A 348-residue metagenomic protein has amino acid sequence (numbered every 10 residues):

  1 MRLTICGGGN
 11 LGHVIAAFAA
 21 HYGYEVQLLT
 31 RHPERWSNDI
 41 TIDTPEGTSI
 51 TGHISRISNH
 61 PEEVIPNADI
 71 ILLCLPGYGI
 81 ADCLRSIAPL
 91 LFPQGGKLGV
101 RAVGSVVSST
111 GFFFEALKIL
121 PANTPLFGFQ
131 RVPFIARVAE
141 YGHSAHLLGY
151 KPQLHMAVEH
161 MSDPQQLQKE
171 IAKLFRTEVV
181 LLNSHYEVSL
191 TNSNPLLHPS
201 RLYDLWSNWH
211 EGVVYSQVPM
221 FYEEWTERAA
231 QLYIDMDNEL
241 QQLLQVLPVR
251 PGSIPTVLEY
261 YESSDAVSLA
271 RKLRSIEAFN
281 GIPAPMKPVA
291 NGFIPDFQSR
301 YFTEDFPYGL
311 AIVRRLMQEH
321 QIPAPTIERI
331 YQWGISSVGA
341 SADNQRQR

Functional and structural regions predicted by a protein language model:
M1, L98, P152: Nucleotide donor/acceptor-binding cores
M1-S49: NAD(P)+-binding Rossmann beta1-loop-alpha1 motif at the extreme N-terminus of oxidoreductases
G7, T30, L75, G104 (+1 more regions): Short beta-strand/turn micro-motifs composed of small residues that flank or help shape donor/cofactor-binding pockets
E25, S55-R56, P125, V180: Conserved beta-strand segments of alpha/beta enzyme cores
S49-A88: Rossmann-like NAD(P)-binding element
L72-L73, G77-A145: Rossmann-like NAD(P)(H) cofactor-binding subdomain of soluble oxidoreductases
F113-Q217: Rossmann-fold dinucleotide-binding core
S216, E223, A230-R348: NAD(P)-dependent Rossmann-like dehydrogenase/reductase catalytic/cofactor-binding core
